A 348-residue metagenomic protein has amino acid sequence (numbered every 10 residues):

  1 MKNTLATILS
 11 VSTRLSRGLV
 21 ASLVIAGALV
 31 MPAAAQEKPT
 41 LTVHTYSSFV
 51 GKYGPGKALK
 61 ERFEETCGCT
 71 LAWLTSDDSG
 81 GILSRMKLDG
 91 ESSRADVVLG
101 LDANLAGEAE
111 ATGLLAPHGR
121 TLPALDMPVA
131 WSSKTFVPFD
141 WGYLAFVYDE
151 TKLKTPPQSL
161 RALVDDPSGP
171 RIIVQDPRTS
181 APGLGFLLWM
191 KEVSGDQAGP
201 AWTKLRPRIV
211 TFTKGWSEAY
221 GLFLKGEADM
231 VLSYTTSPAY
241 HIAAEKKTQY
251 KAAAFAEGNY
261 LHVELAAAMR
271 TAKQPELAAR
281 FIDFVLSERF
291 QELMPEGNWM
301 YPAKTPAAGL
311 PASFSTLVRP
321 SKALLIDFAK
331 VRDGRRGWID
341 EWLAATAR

Functional and structural regions predicted by a protein language model:
K38-T40, H44-G56, D78-G81, S93-A228: Extracytoplasmic ligand-binding site segments that recognize negatively charged/polar headgroups
K57-W73: Short alpha-helix C-terminal cap/hinge motif
N104-E108, L224, A228-Q249, N298: A ligand-binding cleft/hinge motif common to bilobed small-molecule-binding domains
L115-L122, K134-P138, R161-V164, M230 (+2 more regions): Short beta-strand->loop
P128, G142, W202-R206, F212-T213 (+2 more regions): Periplasmic-binding protein-like
A145-K152, K191, H262-Q274, L293: A bilobed periplasmic-binding-protein/Venus flytrap-type ligand-binding module shared by bacterial periplasmic
A198-G199, P302-R348: An extracytoplasmic/periplasmic, membrane-proximal ligand-sensing/linker region
M269-A323: Mature extracytoplasmic/periplasmic domains
